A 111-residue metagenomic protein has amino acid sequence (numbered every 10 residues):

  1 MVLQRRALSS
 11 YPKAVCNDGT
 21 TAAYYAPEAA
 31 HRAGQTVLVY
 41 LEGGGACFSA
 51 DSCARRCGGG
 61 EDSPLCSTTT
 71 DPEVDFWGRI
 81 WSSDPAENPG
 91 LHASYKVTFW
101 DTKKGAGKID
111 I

Functional and structural regions predicted by a protein language model:
M1-I111: C-terminal His-loop and adjacent cap/lid subdomain of alpha/beta-hydrolase
